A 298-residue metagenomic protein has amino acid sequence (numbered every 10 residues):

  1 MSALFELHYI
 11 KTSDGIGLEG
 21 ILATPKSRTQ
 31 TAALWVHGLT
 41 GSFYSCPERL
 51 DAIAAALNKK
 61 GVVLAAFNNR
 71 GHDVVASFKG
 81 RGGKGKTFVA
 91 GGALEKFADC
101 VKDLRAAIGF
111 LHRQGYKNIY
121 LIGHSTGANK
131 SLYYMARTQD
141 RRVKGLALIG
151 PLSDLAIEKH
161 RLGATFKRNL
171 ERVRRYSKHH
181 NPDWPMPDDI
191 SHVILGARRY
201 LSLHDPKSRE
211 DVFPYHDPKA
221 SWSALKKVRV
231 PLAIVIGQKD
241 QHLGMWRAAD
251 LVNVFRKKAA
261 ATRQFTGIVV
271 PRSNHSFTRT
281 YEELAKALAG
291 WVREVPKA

Functional and structural regions predicted by a protein language model:
M1-R28: N-terminal cap/lid segment of alpha/beta-hydrolase-fold proteins
S27-V74, F78: Short, surface-exposed "cap/lid" segments of acyl-processing enzymes
G82-Q114: Alpha/beta-hydrolase active-site loop
G109-Y176, P206: Primarily recognizes the serine-hydrolase "nucleophile elbow" in alpha/beta-hydrolase and SGNH/GDSL folds
V228, I234-I236: Short beta-strand/loop motif that positions the catalytic acidic residue of the alpha/beta-hydrolase fold
Q241-L251: Conserved alpha/beta-hydrolase "acid-adjacent" motif
G267-S273: Short glycine-rich catalytic loops that host catalytic nucleophiles or stabilize transition states across multiple
S273-E282: Catalytic histidine-centered segment of alpha/beta-hydrolase-like enzymes
